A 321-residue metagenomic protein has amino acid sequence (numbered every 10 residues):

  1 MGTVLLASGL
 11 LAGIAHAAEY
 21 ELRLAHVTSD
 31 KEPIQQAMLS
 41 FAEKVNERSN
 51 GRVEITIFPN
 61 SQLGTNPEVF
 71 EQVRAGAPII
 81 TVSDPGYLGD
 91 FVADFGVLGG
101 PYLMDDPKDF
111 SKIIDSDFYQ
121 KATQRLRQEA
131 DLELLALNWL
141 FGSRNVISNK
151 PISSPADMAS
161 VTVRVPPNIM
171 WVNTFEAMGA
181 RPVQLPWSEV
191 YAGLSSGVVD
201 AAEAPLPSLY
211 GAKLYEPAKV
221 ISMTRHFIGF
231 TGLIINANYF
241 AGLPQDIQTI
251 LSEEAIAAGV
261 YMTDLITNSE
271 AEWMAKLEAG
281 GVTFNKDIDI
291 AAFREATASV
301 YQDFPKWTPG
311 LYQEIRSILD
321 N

Functional and structural regions predicted by a protein language model:
G2-A12: Bacterial N-terminal signal peptides
L11-E19: Sec/Tat signal peptide C-region and signal peptidase I cleavage site
A18-F110, F118-N321: N-terminal secretory/targeting leader peptides
